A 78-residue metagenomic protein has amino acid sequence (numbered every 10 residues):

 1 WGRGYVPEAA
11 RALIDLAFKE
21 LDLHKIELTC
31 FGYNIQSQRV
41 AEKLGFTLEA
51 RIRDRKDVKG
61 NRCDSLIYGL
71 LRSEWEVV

Functional and structural regions predicted by a protein language model:
W1-V78: Acyl-donor (CoA/ACP) binding surface of acyl/acetyltransferases
